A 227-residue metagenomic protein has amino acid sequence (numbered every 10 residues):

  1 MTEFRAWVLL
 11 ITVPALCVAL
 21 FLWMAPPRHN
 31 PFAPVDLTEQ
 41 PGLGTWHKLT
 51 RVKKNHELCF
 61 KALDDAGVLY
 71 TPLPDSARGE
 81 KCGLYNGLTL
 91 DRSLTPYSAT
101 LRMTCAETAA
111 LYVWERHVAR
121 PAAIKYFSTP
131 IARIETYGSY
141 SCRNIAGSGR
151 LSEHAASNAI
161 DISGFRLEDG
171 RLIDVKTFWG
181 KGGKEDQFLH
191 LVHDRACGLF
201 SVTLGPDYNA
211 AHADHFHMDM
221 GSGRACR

Functional and structural regions predicted by a protein language model:
E3-L10, L151-R227: Catalytic cores and adjacent binding grooves of peptidoglycan-active enzymes
A6-A25: Hydrophobic membrane-insertion alpha-helices, especially the h-region of bacterial N-terminal signal peptides
M24-L49: Ser/Thr/Pro/Gly-rich low-complexity linker/stalk segments immediately outside membranes or between
K48-A132: Active-site acidic/histidine clusters and adjacent loop/turn architecture that either coordinate catalytic ions
P72, P130-T136, D161, G205: A structural signal for short, well-ordered beta-strand segments and their strand-loop junctions that often border
P72, R92, G138, T177 (+1 more regions): Pocket-edge structural micro-motifs
E80-N86, S141-G147, F216-M218: Short, solvent-exposed polar/charged micro-motifs at secondary-structure junctions
I124-S157: Active-site-adjacent substructure of cysteine-protease-like catalytic cores
